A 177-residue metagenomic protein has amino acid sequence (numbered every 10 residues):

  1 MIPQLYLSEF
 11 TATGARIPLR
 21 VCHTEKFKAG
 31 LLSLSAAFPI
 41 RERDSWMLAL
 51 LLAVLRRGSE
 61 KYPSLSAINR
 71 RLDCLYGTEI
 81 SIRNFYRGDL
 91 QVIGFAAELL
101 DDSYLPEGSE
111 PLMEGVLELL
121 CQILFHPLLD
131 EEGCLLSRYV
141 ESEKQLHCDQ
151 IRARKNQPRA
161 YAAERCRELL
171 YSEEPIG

Functional and structural regions predicted by a protein language model:
M1, T13, S137-Q145: A short, terminal or domain-edge coil/loop segment
M1-L31: N- or domain-start disorder-to-order transition segments that initiate the globular core
C22, K28-L48, L65-Q122, H126 (+2 more regions): M16 family metallopeptidases and their MPP-like homologs
A49-A53: His-Asp-centered metal-binding catalytic motifs of divalent-metal-dependent phosphohydrolases/nucleases
R56-K61: Catalytic Zn2+-binding segment of zinc metalloproteases
P127-V140: Short secondary-structure capping/junction motifs at helix and strand boundaries
